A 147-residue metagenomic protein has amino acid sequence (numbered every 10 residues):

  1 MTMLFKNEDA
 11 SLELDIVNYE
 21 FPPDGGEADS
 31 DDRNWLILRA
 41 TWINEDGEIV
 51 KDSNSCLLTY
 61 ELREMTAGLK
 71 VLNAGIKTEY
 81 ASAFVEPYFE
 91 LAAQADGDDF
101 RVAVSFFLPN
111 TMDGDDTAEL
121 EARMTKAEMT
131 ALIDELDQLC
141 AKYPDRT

Functional and structural regions predicted by a protein language model:
N7-D24: N-terminal intrinsically disordered, cationic/polar leader segments that include organellar targeting peptides
D15-I16, E48-T59, D113-K126: Short amphipathic beta-strand/extended segments with alternating polar/hydrophobic composition
G26-E45, G97-T111: Amphipathic N-proximal alpha-helical interface segments
D32-I76: Short, well-structured hydrophobic secondary-structure segments
K70-Y80, C140-T147: Mixed-charge, Lys/Arg-enriched low-complexity segments
N73-E119: Amphipathic protein-protein interaction modules
F107-T147: Mixed-charge, glycine-accented linear interaction segment located at domain edges/termini
